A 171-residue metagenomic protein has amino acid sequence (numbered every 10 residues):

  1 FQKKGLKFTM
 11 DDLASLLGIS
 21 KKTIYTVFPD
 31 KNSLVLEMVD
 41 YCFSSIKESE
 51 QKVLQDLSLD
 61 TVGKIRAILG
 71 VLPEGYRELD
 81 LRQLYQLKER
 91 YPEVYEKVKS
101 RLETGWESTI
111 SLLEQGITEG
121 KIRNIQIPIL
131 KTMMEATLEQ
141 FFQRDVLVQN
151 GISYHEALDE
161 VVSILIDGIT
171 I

Functional and structural regions predicted by a protein language model:
Q2-L6, Q51-S58, L81-L87, T118 (+2 more regions): Short, flexible helix-adjacent loops and helix caps
Q2-S33, E37: Helix-turn-helix
S33-C42, I46, L79: Alpha-helical DNA-contacting segments of helix-turn-helix folds
E37, Q51-E78, K131-M134: Hydrophobic alpha-helical connector segments
S45, S49, G75-L79, L112 (+3 more regions): A short secondary-structure junction motif
G63, A67, E74, S111-Q115 (+2 more regions): C-terminal peripheral helix-coil segments that are non-catalytic and often amphipathic
P73-S111, T118-E119: Short secondary-structure transition hinges
L84-L87, T118-V162: Hydrophobic/aromatic-rich alpha-helical bundle segments in the mid-to-C-terminal region
